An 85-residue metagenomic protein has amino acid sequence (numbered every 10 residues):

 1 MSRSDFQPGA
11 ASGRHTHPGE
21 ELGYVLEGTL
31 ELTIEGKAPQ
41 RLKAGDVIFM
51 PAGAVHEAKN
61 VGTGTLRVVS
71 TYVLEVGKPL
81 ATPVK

Functional and structural regions predicted by a protein language model:
M1-R14, T71: A short glycine-rich, His/Asp/Glu-containing loop-to-beta-strand
R3, G13, L22, A38-Q40: Short, surface-exposed secondary-structure edge patches
S4, K59-K85: Double-stranded beta-helix
F6, H17-L32: Short, conserved beta-strand element in jelly-roll/cupin
F6-Q7, L30, G36-G53: Short acidic-glycine-tyrosine-enriched beta hairpin
S12-G19, A54: Histidine-centered catalytic micro-motifs
R14, G23-Y24, F49-M50, S70: Structural recognition of the beta-strand scaffold that forms the well-ordered cores of secreted hydrolase catalytic
R14, L32-T33, H56-G62: Short beta-strand His + acidic residue motifs that chelate non-heme Fe in jelly-roll/DSBH and cupin folds
